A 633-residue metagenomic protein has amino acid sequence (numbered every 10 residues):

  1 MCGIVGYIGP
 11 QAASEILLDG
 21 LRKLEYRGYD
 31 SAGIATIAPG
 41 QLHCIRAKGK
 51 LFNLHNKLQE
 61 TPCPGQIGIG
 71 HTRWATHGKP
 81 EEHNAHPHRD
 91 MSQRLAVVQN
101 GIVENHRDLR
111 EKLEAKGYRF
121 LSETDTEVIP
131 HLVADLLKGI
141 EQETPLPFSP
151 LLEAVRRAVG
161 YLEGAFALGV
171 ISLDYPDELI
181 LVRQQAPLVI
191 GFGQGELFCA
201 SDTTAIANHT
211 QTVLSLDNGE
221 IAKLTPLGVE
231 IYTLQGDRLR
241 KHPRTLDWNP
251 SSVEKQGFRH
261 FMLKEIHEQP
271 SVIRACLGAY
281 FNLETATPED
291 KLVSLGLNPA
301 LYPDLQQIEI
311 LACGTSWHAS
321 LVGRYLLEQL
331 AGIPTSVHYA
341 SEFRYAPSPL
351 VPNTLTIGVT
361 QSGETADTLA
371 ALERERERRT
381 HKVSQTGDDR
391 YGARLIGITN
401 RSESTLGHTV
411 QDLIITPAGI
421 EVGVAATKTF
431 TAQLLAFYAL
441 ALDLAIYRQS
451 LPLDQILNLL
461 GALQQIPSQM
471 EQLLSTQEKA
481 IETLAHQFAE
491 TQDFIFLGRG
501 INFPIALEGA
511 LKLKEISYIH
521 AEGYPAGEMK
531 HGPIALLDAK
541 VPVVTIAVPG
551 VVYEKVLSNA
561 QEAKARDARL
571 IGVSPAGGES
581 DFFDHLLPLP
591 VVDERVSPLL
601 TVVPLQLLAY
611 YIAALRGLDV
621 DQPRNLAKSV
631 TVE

Functional and structural regions predicted by a protein language model:
M1-H260, E268-Q306, Y345, L453 (+3 more regions): Conserved short alpha-helical segments that host acidic/polar catalytic motifs at enzyme active sites
Y7-P10, R119, E123, T144-F148 (+17 more regions): Hydrophobic alpha-helical scaffolding
G49, G70-H83, E284-P299, G323-V359 (+2 more regions): Glycine-rich oxoanion-binding loops at beta->alpha junctions
I67, L95, Q307-E309, L355 (+3 more regions): Structural motif
G160, Q269-I273, L277-E309, T409-P542 (+1 more regions): Active-site phosphate/pyrophosphate-binding segments
L179, V189-S215, T315, S341-R376 (+3 more regions): Glycine-rich, anion-gripping cofactor-binding loops and their flanking helix/strand elements in enzyme active sites
G236, M262, R569, F582 (+2 more regions): Generic C-terminus detector
P303-N458, A462-Q465, I546-P590, L608: Glycine-rich phosphate-binding loops that contact phosphosugars or nucleotide phosphates
